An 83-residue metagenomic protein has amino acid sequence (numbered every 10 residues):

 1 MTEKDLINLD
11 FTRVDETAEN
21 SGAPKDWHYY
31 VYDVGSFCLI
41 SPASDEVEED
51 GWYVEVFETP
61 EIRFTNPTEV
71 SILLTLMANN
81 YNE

Functional and structural regions predicted by a protein language model:
M1-D15: Amphipathic alpha-helical segments
L6, E58-E83: Ampiphathic alpha-helical segments that act as solvent-exposed interaction surfaces
L9-T12, P42, L76-N79: Low-complexity, intrinsically disordered/propeptide-like segments
E16-T68: Acidic, low-complexity, intrinsically disordered interaction modules
